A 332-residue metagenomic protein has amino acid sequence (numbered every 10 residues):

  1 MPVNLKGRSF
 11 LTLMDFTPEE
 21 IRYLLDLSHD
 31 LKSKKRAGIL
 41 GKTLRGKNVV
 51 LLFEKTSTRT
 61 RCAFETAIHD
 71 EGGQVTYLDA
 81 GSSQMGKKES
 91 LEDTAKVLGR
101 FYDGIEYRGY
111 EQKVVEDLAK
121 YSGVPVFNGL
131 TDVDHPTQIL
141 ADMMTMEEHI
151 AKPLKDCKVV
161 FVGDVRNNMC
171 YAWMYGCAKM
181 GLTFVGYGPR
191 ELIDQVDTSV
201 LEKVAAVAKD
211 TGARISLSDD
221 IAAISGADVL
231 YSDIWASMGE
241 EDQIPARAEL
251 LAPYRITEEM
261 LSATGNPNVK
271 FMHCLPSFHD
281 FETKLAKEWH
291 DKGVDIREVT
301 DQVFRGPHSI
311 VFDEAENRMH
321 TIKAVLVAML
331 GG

Functional and structural regions predicted by a protein language model:
M1-C62, T66, D134: Positively charged, low-complexity intrinsically disordered leader regions
N48-F101: Active-site cofactor/substrate anionic-group-binding motifs, chiefly glycine- and Lys/Arg-rich phosphate-binding loops
F53-T66, E148-D233: Glycine-rich phosphate/diphosphate-binding loop of Rossmann-like nucleotide-binding domains
E71, F101, Y121-S122, M180 (+2 more regions): Short, structured coil segments at secondary-structure junctions
D103-G176, H273, F278: Anion-binding alpha/beta catalytic cores of soluble intermediary-metabolism enzymes, centered on
A205-T300: Rossmann-like adenosine-cofactor binding region
H290-G332: C-terminal helix-to-coil terminal segments
